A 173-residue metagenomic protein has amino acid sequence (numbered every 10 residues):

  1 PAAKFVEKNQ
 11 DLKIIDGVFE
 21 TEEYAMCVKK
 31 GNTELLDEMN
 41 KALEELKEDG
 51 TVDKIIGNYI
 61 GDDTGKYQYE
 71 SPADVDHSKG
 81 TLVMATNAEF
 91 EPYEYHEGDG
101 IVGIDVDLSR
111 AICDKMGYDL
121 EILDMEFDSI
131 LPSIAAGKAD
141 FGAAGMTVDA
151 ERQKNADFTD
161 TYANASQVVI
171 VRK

Functional and structural regions predicted by a protein language model:
P1-E20, S129-P132, A144-N155: A ligand-binding cleft/hinge motif common to bilobed small-molecule-binding domains
A3-N40, D63-H77, A88, Y162-V171: Periplasmic-binding protein-like
V6, L43, C113: Conserved hydrophobic residues forming the short capping helix/wall of the S-adenosyl-L-methionine
K8-N9, N58, H96: Residue-level signal for well-ordered alpha-helical positions
G31, E48, E97-G100: Residue-level signature of the cytosolic catalytic core of signaling kinases
E38, K54, H77-M146, K154: Extracytoplasmic small-molecule ligand-binding "clamshell" domains of the periplasmic binding protein/Venus flytrap
L43-I60: Periplasmic-binding protein-like
